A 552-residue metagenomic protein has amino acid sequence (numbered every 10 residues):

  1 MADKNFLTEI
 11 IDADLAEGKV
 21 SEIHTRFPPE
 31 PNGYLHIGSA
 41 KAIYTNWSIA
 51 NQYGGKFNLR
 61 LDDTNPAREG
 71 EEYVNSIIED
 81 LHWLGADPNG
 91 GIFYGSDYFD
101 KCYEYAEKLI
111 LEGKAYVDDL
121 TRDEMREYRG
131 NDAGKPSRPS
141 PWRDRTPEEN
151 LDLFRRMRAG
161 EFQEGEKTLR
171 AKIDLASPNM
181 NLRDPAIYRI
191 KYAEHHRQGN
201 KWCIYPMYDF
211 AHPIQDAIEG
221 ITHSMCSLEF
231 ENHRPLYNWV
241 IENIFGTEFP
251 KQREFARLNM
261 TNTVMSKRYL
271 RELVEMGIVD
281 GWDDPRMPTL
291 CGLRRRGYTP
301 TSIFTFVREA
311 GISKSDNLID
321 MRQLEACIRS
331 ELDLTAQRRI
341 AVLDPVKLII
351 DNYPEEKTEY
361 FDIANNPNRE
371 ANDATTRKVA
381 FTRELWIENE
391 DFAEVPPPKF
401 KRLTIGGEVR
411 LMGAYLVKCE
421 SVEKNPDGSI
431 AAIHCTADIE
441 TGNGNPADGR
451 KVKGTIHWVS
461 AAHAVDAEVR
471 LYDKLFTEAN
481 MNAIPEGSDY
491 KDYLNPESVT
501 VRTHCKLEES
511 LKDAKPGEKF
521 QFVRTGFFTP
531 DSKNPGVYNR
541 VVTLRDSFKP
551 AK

Functional and structural regions predicted by a protein language model:
D3-D12, A16-E79, E194-S227: N-terminal catalytic cores of NTP/NDP-binding nucleotidyl/phosphoryl-transfer enzymes
A16-K19, S48-K56, H82-N89, A217 (+2 more regions): Secondary-structure transition/capping motifs at alpha-helix termini and the adjoining loop/turn into the next element
P28-N32, R60-R68, G91-D100, D123-E124 (+5 more regions): Conserved short loop/turn motifs at secondary-structure junctions
D63-N65, E71, K108-L270, I328 (+2 more regions): Active-site cores that bind ATP or allylic diphosphates and position pyrophosphate for catalysis
Y73-D100, Y105-A106, G113-Y116: A glycine-rich helix N-cap at a beta->alpha junction
F230-R234, N238-V240, F304, R308-G311 (+1 more regions): Core subunits and conserved enzymes of cellular information-processing and envelope-translocation systems across
P250-C327: Long, charged, mostly alpha-helical binding arms that flank functional sites
